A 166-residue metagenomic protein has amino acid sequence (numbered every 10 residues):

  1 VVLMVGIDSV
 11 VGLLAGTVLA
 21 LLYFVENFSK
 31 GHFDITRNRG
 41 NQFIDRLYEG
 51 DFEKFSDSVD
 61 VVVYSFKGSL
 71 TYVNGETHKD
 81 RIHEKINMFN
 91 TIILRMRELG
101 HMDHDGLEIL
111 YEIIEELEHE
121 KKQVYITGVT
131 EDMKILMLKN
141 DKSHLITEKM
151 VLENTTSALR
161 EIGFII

Functional and structural regions predicted by a protein language model:
V1-H144, G163-I166: The feature marks cytosolic C-terminal regulatory regions of anion transporters and related permeases
L145-E161: Short acidic-hydrophobic, aromatic-tinged amphipathic segments that line or gate anion-handling sites
